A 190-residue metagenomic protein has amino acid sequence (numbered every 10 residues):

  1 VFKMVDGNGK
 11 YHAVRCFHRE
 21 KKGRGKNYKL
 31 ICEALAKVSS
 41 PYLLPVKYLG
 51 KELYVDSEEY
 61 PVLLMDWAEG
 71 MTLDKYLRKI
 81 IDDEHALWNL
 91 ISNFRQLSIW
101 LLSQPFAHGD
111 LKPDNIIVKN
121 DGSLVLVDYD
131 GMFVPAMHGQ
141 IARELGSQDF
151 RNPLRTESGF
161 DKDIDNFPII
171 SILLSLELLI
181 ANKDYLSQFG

Functional and structural regions predicted by a protein language model:
V1-L44, D56: ATP-binding glycine-rich loop module of kinase domains
Y42-W88, G139: Conserved structural core of kinase catalytic domains
S98, L102-K119: Catalytic-loop of the protein kinase fold
D128-F133: Activation of the activation-loop gatekeeper triad in protein kinase-fold domains
Q140-L154: Conserved activation segment of eukaryotic-like protein kinases, specifically the C-terminal portion of the activation
L154-D163: Conserved end of the kinase activation segment
L178-G190: Helical subdomain adjoining the active site within ATP-dependent kinase catalytic cores
